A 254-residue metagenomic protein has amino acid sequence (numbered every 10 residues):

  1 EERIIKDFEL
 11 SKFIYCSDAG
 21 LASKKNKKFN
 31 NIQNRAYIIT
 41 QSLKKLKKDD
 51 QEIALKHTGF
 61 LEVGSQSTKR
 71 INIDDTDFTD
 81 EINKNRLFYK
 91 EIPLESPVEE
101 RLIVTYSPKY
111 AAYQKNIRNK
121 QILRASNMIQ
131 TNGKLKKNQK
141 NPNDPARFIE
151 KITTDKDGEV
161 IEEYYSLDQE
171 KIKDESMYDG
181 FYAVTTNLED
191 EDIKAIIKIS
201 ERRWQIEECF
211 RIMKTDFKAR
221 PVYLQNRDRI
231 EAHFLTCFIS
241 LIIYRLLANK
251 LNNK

Functional and structural regions predicted by a protein language model:
E1-K254: Anion-binding and metal-coordination hotspots
